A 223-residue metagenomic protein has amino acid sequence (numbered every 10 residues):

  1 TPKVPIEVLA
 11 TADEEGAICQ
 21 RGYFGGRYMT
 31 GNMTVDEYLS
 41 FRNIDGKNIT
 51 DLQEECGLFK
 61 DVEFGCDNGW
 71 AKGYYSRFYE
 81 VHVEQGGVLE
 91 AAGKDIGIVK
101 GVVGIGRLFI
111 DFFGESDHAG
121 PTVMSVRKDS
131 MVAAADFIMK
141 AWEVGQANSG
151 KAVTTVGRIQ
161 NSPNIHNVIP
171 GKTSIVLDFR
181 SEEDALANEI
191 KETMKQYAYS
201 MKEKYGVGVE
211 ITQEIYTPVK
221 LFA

Functional and structural regions predicted by a protein language model:
T1-P5: Flexible, small-residue-rich helix->loop connector segments that border functional cores
E7-L9, E210: A structural signal for isolated positions on well-ordered beta-strands in alpha/beta enzyme cores
D13-D184, Y199: Midchain, well-structured core segments that form catalytic/ion-binding scaffolds
Y38, T193-M194, I215: Active/binding-pocket-proximal capping segment
T122-S125, E189, L221-F222: Short, solvent-exposed loop/turn segments at secondary-structure boundaries
G150-V156, Y205-T212: Short beta-strand elements
E189-Y199: Short amphipathic alpha-helices in soluble, non-transmembrane regions that often serve as interface/regulatory elements
E210-A223: An extended, acidic, His-containing surface patch that forms the Zn2+-binding/catalytic region of metallohydrolases
